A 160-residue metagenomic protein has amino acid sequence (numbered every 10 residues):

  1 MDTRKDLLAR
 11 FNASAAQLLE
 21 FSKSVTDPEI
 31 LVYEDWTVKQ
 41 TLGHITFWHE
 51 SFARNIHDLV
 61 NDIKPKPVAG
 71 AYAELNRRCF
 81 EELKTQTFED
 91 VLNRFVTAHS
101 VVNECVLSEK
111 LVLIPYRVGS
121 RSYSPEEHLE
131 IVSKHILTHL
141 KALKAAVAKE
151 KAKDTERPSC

Functional and structural regions predicted by a protein language model:
M1-A16: Extreme N-terminal tail/first-helix region
T3, Y33, F80-T87, S120-S124: Short amphipathic alpha-helical segments at helix-loop
S14-F21, W48, A98-V101, C105 (+2 more regions): Amphipathic, well-ordered alpha-helical segments in soluble domains
E20-P28, S108-V112: Short alpha-helical hairpin
V25-L31, Q86-V91: Short helix-to-loop capping/linker segments positioned immediately adjacent to catalytic or ligand/cofactor-binding
D27-E74, L113-C160: Short, contiguous alpha-helical
N76-I114, E130: Acidic/histidine-rich alpha-helical segments that form the ligand environment of transition-metal centers
